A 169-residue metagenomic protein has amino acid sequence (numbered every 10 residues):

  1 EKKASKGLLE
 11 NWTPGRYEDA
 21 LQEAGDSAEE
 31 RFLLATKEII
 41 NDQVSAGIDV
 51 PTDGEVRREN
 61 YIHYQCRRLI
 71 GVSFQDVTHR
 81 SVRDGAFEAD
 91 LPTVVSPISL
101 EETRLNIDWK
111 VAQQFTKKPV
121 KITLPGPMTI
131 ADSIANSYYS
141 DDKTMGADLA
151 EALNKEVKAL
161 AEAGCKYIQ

Functional and structural regions predicted by a protein language model:
E1-Q169: Domain-level signal for soluble alpha/beta catalytic cores
